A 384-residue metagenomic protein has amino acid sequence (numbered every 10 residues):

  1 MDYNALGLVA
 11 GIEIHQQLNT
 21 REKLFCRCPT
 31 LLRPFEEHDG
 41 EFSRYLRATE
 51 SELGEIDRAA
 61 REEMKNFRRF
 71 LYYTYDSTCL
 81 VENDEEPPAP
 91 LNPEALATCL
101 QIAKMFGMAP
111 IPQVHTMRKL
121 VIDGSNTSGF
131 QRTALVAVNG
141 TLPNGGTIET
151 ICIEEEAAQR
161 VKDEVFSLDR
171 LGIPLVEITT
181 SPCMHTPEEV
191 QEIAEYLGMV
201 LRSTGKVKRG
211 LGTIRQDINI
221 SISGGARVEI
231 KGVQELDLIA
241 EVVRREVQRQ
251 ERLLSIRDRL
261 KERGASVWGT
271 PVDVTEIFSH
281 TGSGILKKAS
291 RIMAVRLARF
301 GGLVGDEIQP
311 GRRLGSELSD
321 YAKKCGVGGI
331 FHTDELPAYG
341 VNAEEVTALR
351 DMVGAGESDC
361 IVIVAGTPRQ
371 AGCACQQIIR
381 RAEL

Functional and structural regions predicted by a protein language model:
M1-L384: Basic, nucleic-acid-interacting segments
